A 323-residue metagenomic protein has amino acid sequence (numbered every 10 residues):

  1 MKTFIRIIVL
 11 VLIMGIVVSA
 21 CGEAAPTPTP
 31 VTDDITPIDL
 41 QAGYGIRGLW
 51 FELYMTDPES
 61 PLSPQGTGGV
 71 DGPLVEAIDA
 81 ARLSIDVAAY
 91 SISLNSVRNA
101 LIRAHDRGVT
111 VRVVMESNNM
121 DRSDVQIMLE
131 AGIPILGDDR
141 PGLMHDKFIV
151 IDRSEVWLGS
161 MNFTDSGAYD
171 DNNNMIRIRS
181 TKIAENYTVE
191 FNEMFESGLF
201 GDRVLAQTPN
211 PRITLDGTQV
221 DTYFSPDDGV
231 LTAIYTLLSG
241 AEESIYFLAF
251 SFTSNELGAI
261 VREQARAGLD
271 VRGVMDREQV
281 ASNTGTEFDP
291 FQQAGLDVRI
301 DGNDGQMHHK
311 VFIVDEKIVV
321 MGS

Functional and structural regions predicted by a protein language model:
M1-I8: Bacterial N-terminal signal peptides that target proteins for export
I16-A20: C-terminal motif of bacterial Sec signal peptides marking the signal peptidase cleavage site
C21-L136, G142-L143, V150-S323: Charged, low-complexity intrinsically disordered terminal segments
